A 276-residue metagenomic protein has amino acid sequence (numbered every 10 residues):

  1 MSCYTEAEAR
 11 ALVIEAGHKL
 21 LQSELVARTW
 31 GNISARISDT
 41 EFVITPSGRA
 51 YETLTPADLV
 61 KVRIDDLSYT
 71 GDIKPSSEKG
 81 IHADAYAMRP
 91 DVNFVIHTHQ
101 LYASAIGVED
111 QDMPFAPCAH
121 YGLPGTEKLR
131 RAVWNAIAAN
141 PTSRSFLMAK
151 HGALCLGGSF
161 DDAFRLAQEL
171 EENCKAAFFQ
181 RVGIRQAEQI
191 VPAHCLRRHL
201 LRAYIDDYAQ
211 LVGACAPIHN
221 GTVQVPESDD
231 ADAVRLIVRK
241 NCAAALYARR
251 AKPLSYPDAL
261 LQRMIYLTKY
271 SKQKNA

Functional and structural regions predicted by a protein language model:
M1-A276: Glycine-rich flexible loops
